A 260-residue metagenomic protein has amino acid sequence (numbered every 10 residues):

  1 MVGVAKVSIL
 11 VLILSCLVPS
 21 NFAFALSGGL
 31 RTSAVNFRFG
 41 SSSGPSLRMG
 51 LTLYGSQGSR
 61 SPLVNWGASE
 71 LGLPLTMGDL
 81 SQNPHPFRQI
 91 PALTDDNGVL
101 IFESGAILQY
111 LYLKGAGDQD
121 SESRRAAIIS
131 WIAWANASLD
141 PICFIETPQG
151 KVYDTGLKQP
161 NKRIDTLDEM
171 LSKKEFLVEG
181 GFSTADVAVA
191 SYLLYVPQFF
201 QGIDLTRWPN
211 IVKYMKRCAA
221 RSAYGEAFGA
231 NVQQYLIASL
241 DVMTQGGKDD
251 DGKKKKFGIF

Functional and structural regions predicted by a protein language model:
M1-N36: N-terminal chloroplast transit peptides
F37-K162, D168, E175, K256-F260: GST-like domain detector, emphasizing the conserved glutathione-binding G-site in the N-terminal thioredoxin-like
R38-S41, C143-E146, A220-A238: Charged/polar, low-hydrophobicity segments characteristic of intrinsically disordered regions and flexible loops
C143, L177-A220, G225-F228: GST superfamily/GST-like fold recognition
L171-S172, A219: Short conserved AdoMet
N231-F260: Acidic/histidine-enriched, glycine/proline-rich intrinsically disordered or flexible terminal extensions
